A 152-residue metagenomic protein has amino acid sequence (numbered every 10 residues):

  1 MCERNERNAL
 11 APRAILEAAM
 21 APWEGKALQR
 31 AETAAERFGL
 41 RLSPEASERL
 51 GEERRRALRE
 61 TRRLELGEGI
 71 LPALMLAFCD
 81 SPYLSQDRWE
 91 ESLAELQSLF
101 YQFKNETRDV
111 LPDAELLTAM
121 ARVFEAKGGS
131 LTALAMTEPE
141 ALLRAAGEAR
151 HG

Functional and structural regions predicted by a protein language model:
C2-E53, A145-A146: Short terminal alpha-helical segments
E17, A21, E60, E106: Short, charged/polar micro-motifs that form catalytic or ligand-binding hotspots
R30-A34, A73, A77, L99 (+1 more regions): A general alpha-helix detector
E36-E45, T61-E65, P82-D87, N105-L111 (+1 more regions): Charged, low-complexity interaction regions
E52-S92, A135-E138: Short, charged early-sequence alpha-helical segments and their helix-coil boundaries
E90-G152: Amphipathic alpha-helical binding modules
